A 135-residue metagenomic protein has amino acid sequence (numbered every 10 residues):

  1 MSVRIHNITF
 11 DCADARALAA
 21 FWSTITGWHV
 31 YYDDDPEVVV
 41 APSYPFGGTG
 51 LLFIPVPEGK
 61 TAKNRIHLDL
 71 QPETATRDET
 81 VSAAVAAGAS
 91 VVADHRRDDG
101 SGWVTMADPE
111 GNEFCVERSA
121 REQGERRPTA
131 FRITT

Functional and structural regions predicted by a protein language model:
V3, N7-F10, Y31-Y32, V39-A41 (+2 more regions): Vicinal oxygen chelate
I5-N7, K63-H67: Short, solvent-exposed beta-strand edge segments and adjacent coil->beta transition regions
T9-D11, D69-E73: Short hydrophobic/aromatic beta-strand micro-patches that form the beta-sheet surface supporting nucleotide- or nucleic
D14-A15, T76, W103: Residue-level preference for nonpolar/small residues embedded in alpha-helices
D14-H29, A83-G88: Amphipathic alpha-helical segments
T76-A83: Short amphipathic alpha-helices within nucleic acid-binding modules
